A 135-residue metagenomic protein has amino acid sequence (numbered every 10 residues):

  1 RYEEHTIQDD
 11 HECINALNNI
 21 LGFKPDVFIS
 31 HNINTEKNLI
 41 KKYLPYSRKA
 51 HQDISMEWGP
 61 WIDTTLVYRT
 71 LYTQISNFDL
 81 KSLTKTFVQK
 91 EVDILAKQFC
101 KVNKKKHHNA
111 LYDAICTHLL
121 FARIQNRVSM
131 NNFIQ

Functional and structural regions predicted by a protein language model:
R1, N18-Q135: Metal-dependent phosphoesterase core characteristic of DEDDh/y 3'-5' exonuclease domains
R1-N19: Conserved RNase H-like, two-metal-ion catalytic cores of nucleic-acid enzymes
